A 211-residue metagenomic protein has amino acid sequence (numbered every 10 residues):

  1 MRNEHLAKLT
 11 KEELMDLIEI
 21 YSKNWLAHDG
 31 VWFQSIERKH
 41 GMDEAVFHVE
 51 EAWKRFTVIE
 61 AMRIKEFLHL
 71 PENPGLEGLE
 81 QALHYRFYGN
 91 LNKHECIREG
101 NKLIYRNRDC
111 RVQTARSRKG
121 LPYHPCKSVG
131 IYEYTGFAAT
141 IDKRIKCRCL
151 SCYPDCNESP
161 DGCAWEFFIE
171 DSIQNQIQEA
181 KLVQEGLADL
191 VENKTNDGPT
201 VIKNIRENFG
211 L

Functional and structural regions predicted by a protein language model:
M1-I104, D109-V129, G136-A164, E170-L211: N-terminal accessory segment detector
